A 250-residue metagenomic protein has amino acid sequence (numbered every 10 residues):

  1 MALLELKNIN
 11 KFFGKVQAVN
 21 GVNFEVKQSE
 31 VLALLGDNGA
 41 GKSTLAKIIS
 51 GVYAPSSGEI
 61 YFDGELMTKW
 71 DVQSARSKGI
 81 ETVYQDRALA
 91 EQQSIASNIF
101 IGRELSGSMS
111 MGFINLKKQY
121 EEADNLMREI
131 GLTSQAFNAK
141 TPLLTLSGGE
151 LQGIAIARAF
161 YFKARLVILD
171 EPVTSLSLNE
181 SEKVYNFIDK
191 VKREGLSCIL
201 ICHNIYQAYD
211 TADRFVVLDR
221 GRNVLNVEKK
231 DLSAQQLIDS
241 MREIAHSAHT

Functional and structural regions predicted by a protein language model:
A2-T250: Glycine-rich phosphate-binding loops of nucleotide-dependent enzymes
